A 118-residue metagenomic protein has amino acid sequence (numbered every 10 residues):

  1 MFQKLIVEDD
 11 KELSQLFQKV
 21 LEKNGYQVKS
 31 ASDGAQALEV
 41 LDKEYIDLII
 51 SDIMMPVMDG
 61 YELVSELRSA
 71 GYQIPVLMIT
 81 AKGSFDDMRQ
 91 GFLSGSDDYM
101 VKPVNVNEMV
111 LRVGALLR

Functional and structural regions predicted by a protein language model:
E8: Conserved acidic carboxylate
E12-K23: Charged docking surfaces used in two-component/phosphorelay signaling
S30-L48: Acidic, metal-coordinating helix/loop segments flanking the phosphotransfer/catalytic sites of two-component signaling
D33, D59-E62: Acidic catalytic/metal-coordinating carboxylates
E39, Y61-Y72: Short amphipathic alpha-helix used as the core "switch/output" element in two-component signaling
D52, T80: Active-site residues of response regulator receiver
M55: Receiver (REC) domain active-site loop signature in two-component systems and cognate sites in sensor histidine kinases
